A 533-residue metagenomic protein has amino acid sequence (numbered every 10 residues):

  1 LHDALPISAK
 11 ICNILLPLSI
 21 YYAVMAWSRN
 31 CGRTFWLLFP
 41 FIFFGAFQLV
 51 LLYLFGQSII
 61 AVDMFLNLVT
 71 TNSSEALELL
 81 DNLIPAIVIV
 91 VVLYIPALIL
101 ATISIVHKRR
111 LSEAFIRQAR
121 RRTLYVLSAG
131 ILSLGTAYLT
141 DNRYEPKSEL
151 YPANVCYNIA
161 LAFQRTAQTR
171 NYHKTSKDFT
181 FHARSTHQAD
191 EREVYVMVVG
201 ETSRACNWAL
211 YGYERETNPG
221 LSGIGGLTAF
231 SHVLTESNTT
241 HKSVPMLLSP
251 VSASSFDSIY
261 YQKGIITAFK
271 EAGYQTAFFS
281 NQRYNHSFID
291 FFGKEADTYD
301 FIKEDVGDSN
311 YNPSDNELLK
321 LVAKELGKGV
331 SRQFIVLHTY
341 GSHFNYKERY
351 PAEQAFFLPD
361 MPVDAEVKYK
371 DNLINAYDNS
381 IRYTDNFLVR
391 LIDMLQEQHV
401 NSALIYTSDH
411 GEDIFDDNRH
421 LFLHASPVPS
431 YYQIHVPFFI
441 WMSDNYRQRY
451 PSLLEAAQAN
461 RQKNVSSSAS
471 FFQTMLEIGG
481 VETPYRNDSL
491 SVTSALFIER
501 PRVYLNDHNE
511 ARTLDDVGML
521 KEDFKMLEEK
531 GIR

Functional and structural regions predicted by a protein language model:
L1-Y151: Transmembrane and membrane-interface helices of multi-pass, inner-membrane envelope-modifying transferases
A26, N30-R33, R121, T267 (+4 more regions): Membrane-interface soluble catalytic domains
A129-M197, T202-D364, S467-S468, Q473-I498: Active-site-proximal alpha/beta segments of enzymes that process anionic O-linked groups
P146, A253-F256, D308-S309, K370-D385 (+4 more regions): Active-site rim elements
V196, S380-L423, F472-L476: Metal-dependent active-site segment of extracytoplasmic phospho-/sulfohydrolases and closely related
G212-E216, V400-N401, T407-P451: Histidine-centered active-site microenvironments of extracellular/periplasmic hydrolases and transferases
F278-S280, F334-G341, D378-I381, A403-S408 (+1 more regions): Short beta-strand segments
K320-K324, M361-L404, I440, Q462: A long, amphipathic alpha-helix that forms part of the scaffold/cap immediately adjacent to metal-dependent active
